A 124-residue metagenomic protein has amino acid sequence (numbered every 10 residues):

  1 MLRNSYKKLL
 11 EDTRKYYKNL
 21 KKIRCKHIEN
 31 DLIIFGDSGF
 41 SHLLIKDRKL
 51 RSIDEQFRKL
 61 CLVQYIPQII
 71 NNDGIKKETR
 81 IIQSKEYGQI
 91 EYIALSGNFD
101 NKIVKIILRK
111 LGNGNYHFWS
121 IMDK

Functional and structural regions predicted by a protein language model:
M1-K124: Ribonuclease/tRNase effector modules and their secretory precursors
